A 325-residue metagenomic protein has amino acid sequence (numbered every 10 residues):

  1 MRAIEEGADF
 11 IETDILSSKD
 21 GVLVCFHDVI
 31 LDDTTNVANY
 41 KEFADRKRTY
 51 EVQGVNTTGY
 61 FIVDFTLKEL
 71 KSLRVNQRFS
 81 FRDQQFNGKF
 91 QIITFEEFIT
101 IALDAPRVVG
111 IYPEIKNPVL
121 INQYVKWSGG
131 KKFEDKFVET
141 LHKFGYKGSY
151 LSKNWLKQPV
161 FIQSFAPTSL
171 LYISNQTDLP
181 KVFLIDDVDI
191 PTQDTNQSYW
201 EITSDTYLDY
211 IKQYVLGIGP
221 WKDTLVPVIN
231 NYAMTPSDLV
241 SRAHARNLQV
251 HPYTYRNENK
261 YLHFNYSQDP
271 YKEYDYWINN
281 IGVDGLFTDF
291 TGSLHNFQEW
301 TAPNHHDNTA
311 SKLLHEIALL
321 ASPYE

Functional and structural regions predicted by a protein language model:
M1-E325: Phosphate-group recognition and catalysis centered on beta-loop-alpha active-site segments
